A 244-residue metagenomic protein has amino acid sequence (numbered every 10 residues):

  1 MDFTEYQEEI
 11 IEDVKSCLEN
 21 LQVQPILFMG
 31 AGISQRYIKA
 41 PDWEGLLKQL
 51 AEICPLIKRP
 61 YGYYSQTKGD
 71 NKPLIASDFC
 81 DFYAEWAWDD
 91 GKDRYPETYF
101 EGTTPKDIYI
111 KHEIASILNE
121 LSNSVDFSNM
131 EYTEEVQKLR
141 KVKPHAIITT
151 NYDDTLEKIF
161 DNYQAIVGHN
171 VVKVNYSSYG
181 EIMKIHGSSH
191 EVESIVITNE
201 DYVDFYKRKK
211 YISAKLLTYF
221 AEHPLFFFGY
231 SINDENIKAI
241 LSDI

Functional and structural regions predicted by a protein language model:
M1-V203, R208-P224, I232-I244: Conserved catalytic-core helix/loop/strand module for nucleotide-ribose chemistry
G229: Active-site loops and adjacent core secondary-structure elements that bind or stabilize anionic groups
